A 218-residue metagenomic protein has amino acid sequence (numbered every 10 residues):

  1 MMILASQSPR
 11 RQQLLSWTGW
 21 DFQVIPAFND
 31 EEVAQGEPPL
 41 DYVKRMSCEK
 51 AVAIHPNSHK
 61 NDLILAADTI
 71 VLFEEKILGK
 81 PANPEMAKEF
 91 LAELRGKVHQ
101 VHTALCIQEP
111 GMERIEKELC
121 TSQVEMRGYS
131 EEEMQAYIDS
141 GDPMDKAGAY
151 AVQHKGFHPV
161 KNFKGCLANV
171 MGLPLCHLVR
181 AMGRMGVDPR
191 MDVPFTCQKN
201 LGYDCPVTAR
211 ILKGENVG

Functional and structural regions predicted by a protein language model:
M1-W20: N-terminal beta1-alpha1 ligand-phosphate binding loop
I3, P39-G218: Anionic-ligand binding patches
Q7, A27, P110: Cofactor-binding loop segments of dinucleotide-utilizing enzymes, especially the Rossmann-like FAD- and NAD(P)+-binding
R11, E31-V33, R114: Flexible, glycine-rich phosphate/dinucleotide-binding loops and adjacent beta-alpha linkers at cofactor/substrate
Q13-W17, A34-Q35, P56-N57: Short loop/helix-cap segments at secondary-structure boundaries that form the rim of catalytic
W20-F22, D62: A structural micro-motif
F22-E31: A short beta-strand-loop structural module common to alpha/beta enzyme folds
